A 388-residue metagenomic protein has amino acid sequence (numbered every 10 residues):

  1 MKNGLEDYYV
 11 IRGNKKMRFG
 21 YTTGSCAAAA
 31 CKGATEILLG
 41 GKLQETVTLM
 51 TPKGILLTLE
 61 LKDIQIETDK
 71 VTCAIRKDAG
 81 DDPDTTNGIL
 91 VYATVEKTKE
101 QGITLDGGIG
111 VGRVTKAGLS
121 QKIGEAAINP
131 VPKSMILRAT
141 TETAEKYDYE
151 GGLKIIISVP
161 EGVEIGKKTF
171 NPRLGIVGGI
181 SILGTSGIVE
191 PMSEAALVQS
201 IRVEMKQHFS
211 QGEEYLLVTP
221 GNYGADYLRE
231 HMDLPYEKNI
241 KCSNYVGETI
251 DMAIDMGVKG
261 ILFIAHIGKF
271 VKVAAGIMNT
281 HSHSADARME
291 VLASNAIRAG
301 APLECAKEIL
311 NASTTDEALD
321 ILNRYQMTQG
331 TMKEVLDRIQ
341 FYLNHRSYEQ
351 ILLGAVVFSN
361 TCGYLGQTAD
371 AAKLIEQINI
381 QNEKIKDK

Functional and structural regions predicted by a protein language model:
M1, A93, P191, D387-K388: Intrinsic structural disorder
K2-G4, Y8-V10, R18, L174-I180 (+2 more regions): A structural signal for small-residue-enriched, beta-sheet-centric alpha/beta enzyme cores and oligomeric scaffold folds
K2-K168, P172-L174: Generic N-terminal targeting/processing segments that precede catalytic cores or assembly contacts
L90-Y92, H231-L234, T368-L374: Surface-exposed flexible segments
K133, L336, Q340-K388: Extended hydrophobic packing segments that form well-structured cores
E164, A225, Y364: Flexible, glycine-rich phosphate/dinucleotide-binding loops and adjacent beta-alpha linkers at cofactor/substrate
